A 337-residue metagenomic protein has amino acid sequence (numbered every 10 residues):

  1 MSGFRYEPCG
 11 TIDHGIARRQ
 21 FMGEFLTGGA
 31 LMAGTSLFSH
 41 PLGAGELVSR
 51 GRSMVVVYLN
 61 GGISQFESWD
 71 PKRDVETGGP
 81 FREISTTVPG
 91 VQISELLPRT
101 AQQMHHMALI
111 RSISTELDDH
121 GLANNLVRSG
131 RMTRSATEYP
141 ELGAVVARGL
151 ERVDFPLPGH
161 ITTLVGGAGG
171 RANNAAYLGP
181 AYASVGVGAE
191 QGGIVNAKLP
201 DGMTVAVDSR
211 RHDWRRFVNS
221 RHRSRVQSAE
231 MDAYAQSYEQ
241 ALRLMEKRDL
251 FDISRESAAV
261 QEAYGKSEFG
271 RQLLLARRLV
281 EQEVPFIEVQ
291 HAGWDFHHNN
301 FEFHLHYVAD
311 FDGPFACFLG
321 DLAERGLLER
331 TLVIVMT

Functional and structural regions predicted by a protein language model:
M1-T337: Ligand-binding pockets and gating/stacking loops
